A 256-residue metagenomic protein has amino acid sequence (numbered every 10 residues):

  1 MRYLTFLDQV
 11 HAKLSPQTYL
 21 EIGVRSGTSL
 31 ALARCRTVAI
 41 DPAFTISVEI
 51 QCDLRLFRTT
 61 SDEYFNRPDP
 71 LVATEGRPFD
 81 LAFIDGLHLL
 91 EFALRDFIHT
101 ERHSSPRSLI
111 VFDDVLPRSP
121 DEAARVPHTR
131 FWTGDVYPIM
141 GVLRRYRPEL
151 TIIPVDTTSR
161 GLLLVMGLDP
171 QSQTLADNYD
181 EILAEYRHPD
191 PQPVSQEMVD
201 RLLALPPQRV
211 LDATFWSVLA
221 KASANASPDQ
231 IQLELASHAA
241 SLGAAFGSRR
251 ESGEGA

Functional and structural regions predicted by a protein language model:
M1-F83, L87-V111, V115-A256: A short alpha-helical cap/connector motif
